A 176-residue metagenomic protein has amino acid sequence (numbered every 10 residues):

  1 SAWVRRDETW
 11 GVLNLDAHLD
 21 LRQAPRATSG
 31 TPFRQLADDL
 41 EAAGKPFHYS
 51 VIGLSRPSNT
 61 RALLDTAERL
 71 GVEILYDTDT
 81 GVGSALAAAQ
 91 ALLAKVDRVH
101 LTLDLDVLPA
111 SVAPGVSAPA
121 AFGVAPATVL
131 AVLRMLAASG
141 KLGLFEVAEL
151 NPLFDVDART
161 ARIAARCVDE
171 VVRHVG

Functional and structural regions predicted by a protein language model:
S1-G176: Conserved alpha-helical scaffold segments that buttress catalytic/binding sites
